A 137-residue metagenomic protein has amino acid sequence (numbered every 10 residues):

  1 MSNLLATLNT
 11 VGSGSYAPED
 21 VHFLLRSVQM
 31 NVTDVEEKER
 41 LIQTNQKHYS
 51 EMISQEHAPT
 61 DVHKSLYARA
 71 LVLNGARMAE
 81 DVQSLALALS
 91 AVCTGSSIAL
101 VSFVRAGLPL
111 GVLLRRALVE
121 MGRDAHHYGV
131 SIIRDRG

Functional and structural regions predicted by a protein language model:
M1-G137: PRPP-associated nucleotide enzymes
